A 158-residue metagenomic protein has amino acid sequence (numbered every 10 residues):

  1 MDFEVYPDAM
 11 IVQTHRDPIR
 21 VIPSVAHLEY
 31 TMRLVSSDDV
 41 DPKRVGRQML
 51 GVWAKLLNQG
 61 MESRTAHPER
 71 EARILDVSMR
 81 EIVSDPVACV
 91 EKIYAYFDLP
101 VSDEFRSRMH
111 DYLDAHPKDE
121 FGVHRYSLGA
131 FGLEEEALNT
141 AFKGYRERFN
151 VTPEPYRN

Functional and structural regions predicted by a protein language model:
M1-H15: ATP-dependent NMP and nucleoside kinases share a basic, alpha-helical "lid"
V5, I22-N158: PAPS-dependent sulfotransferases, especially Golgi type II membrane carbohydrate sulfotransferases
I11, D17, F97-V101: C-terminal, active-site-flanking charged/polar segments
R16-D17, E81: Short beta->alpha linker loops
